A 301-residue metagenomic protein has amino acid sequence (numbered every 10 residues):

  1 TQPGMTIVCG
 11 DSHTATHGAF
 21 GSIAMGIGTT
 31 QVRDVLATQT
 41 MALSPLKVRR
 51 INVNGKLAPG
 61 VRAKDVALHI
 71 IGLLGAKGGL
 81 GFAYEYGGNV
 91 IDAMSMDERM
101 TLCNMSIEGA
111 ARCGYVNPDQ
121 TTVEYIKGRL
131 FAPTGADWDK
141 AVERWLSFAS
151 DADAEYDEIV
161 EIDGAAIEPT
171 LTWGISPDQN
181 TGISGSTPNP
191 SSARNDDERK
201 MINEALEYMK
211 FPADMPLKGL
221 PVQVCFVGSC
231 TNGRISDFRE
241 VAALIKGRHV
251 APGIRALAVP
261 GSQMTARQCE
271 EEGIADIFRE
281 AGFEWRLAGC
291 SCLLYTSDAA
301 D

Functional and structural regions predicted by a protein language model:
T1, R112-V250, A258-E272, I277-E280 (+2 more regions): Accessory "access/gating" subregions that flank catalytic or transport cores
T1-Q31, A37: Long, structured ligand/cofactor-binding scaffold of large enzymes
T1-V8, S12, V66-G75, M201 (+1 more regions): Anion-binding (especially nucleotide phosphate/pyrophosphate-binding) glycine-rich loop and adjoining beta-alpha core
S12, Y295-D301: Conserved small/polar residues in nucleotide/adenosyl-binding loops
V32-A42, A63-K77, L102-C103, I202-M215 (+2 more regions): Structured alpha-helical segments in the cores of large, soluble enzyme domains
A37-G78, T265-D276, E280, L287: A structural-propensity feature for long, helix-poor, extended segments
R49-A132, A136-A141: Internal metal/ion-chelating core segments
N52, E85, P252-S262: Short internal beta-strands
